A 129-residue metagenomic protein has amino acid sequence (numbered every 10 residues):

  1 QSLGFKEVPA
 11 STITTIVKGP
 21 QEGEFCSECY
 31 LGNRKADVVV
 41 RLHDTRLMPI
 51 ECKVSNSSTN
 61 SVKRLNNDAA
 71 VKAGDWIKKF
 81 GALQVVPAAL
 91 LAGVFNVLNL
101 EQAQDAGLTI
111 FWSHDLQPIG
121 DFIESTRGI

Functional and structural regions predicted by a protein language model:
G4-I129: Catalytic core segments in nucleotide and nucleic-acid processing enzymes
